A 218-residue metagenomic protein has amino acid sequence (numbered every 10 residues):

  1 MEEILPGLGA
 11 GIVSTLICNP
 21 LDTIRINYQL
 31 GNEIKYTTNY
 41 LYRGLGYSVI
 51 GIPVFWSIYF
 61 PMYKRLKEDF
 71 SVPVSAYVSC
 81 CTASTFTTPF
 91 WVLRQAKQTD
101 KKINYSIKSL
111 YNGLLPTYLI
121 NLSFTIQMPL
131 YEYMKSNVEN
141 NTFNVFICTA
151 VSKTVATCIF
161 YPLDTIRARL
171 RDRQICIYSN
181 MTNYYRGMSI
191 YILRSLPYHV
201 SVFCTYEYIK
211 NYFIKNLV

Functional and structural regions predicted by a protein language model:
M1-L30, T38-D100, S106-D172, M181-V218: Alpha-helical transmembrane segments of eukaryotic organelle membrane transporters and related multi-pass membrane
